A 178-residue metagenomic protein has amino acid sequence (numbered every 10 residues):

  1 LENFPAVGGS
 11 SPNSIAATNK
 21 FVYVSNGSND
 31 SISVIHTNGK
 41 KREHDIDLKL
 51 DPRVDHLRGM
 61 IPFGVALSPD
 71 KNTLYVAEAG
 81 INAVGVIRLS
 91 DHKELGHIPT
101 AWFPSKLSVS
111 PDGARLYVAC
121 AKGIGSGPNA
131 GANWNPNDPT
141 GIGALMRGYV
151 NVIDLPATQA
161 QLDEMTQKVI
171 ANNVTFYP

Functional and structural regions predicted by a protein language model:
L1-P178: Predominantly soluble domains enriched in secretory-pathway, periplasmic, or organellar proteins
